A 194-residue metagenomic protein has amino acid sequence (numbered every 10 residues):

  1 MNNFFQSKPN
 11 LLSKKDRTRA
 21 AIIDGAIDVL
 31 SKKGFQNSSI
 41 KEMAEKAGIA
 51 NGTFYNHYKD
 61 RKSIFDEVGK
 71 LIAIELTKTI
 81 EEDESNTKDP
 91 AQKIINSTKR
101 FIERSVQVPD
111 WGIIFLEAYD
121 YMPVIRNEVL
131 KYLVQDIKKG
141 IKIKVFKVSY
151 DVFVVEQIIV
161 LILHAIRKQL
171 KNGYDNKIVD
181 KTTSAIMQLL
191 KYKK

Functional and structural regions predicted by a protein language model:
M1-Q6, N86, E103, Q135-I143 (+2 more regions): C-terminal peripheral helix-coil segments that are non-catalytic and often amphipathic
M1-R17: N-terminal intrinsically disordered/low-complexity leader segments
A21, V29-S63, E67: Helix-turn-helix
S39, D110-L116, V148-Y150: Short, hydrophobic secondary-structure boundary micro-motifs
E67, K78-Q107, V155-I158, V179-D180: Hydrophobic alpha-helical connector segments
G69-K70, A91-L116, V124-L130, K194: Helical hydrophobic small-molecule/effector-binding pocket
I74-T77, N96, Y119-V145, V152-E156: Amphipathic alpha-helical packing segments from all-alpha helical-bundle domains
